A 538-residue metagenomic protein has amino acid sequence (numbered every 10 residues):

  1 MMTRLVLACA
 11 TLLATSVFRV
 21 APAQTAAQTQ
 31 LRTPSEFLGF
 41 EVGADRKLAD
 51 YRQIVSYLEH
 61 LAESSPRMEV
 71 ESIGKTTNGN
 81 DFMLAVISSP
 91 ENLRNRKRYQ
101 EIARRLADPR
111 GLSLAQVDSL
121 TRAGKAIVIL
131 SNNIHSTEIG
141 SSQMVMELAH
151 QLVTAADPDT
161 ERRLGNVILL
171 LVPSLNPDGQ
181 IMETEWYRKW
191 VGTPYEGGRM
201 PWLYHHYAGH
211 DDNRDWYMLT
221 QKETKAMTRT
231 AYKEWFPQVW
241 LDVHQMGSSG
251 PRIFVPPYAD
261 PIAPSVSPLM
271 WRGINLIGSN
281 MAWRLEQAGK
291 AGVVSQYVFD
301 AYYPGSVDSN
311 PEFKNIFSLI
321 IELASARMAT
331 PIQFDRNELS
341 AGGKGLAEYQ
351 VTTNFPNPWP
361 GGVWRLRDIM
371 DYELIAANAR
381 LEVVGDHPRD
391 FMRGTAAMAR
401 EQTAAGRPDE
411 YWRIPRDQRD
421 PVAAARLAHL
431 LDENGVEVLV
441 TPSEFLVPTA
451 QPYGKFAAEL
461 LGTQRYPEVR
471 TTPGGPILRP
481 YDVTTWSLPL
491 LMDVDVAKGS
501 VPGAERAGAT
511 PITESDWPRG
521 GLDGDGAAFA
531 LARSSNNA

Functional and structural regions predicted by a protein language model:
M1-L5: Positively charged n-region of N-terminal signal peptides that target proteins for export
V6-R19: Bacterial N-terminal signal peptides
Q24-I168, A208, R214-D215, T220-K222 (+6 more regions): Intrinsic-disorder/low-complexity accessory segments
P177-E183: Secretory-pathway/luminal and periplasmic proteins that interact with or process carbohydrate-rich
E183-Y195: Aromatic- and acidic-residue-enriched segments that line the glycan-binding/catalytic groove of carbohydrate-active
T193-D211, T353: Aromatic- and acidic-residue-enriched carbohydrate-binding clefts of CAZyme catalytic domains
